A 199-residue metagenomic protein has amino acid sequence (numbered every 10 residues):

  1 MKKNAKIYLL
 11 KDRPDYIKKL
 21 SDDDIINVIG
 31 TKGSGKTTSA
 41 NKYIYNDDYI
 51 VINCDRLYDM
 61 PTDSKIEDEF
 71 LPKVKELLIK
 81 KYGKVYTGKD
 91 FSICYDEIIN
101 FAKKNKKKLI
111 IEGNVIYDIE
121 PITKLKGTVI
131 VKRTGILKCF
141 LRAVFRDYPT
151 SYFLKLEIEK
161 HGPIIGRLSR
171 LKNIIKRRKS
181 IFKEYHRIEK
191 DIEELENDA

Functional and structural regions predicted by a protein language model:
M1-I17: N-terminal pre-Walker A segment at the start of P-loop NTPase domains
V28: Hydrophobic anchor at the beta1->P-loop junction of P-loop NTPases
K32: The conserved Walker
T37: Walker A/P-loop
I50, R56-N114: Conserved nucleotide-sensing/catalytic segment adjacent to the nucleotide-binding pocket in NTP-handling enzymes
E112, K124-R146: Conserved phosphate-donor/acceptor-positioning beta-strand/loop module used by diverse small-molecule
P149-A199: Small-molecule kinase domains that catalyze NTP-dependent phosphoryl transfer to phosphate-bearing small molecules
